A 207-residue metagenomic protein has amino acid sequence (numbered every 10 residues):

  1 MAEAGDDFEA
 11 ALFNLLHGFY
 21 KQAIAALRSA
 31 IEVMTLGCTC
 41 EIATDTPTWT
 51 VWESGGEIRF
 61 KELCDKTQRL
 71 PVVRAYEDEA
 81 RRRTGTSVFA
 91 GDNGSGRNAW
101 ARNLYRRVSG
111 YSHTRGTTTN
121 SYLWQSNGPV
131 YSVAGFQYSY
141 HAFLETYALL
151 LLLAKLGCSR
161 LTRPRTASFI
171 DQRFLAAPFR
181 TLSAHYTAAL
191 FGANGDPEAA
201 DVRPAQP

Functional and structural regions predicted by a protein language model:
M1-L27, G37, T46-P207: A cross-kingdom marker of C-terminal helix-rich interaction/assembly modules
